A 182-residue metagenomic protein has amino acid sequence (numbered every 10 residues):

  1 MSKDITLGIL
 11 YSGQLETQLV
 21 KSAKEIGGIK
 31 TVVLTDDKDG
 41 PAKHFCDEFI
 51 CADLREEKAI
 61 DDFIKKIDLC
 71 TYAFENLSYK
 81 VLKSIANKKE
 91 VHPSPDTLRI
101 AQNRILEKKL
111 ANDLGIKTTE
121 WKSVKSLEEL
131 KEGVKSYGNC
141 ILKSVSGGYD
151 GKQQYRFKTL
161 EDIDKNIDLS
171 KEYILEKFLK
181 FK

Functional and structural regions predicted by a protein language model:
M1-Q102: ATP-binding N-terminal substructure of ATP-dependent carboxylate-amine bond-forming enzymes
A42-H44, Y149-K152: A short acidic, helix-capping loop that chelates divalent metal ions and anchors anionic groups
F49-R55, K122-S126, Y155-K158: Short acidic-hydrophobic, aromatic-tinged amphipathic segments that line or gate anion-handling sites
K58-A59, V81, E129-E132, D162: Short acidic active-site motifs
D62-F63, L110, E132-G133, K165-N166: CheY-like receiver
R99-N139, V145: Glycine-/Pro-rich loop/turn segments that contact NAD(P) or position catalytic residues in Rossmann-like domains
K117-T119, Y137-L142, G151-K182: Conserved ATP-binding module of the ATP-grasp superfamily
